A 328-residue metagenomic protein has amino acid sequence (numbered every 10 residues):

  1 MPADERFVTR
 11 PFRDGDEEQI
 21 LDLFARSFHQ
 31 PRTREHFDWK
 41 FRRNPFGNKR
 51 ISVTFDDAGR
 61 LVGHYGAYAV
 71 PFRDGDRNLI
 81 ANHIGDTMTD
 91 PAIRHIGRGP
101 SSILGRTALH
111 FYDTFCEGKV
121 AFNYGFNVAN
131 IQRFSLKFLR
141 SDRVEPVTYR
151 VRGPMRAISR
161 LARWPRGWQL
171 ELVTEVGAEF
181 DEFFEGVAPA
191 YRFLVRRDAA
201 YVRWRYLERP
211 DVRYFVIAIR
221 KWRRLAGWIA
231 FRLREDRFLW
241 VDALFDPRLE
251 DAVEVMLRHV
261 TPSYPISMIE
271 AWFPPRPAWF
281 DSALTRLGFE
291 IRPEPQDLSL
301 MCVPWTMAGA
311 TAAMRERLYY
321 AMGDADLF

Functional and structural regions predicted by a protein language model:
M1-F7: Extreme N-terminus of proteins, especially the signal/transit-peptide cleavage junction and the first residues
E5, E17-G75, L79, C116-F122 (+2 more regions): Amide-forming acyltransferase catalytic core, primarily the GNAT-like/NAT-type and related acyltransferase folds
D22, F180-F183, W279-A283, V303-P304: Short, solvent-exposed polar/charged micro-motifs at secondary-structure junctions
R73-P146, R234-Q296: Acyl-donor binding region in acyl/amide transferases
I80-T87, R166-L172, T311-D326: Short secondary-structure transition/capping segments
E290-F328: C-terminal functional modules
